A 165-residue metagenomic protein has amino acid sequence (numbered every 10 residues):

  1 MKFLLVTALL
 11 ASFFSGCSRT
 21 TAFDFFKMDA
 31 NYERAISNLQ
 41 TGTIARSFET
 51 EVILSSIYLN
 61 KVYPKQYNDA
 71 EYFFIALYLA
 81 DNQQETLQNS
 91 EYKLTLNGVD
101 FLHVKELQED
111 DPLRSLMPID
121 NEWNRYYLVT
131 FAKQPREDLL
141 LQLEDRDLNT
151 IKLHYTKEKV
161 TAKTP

Functional and structural regions predicted by a protein language model:
M1-L5: Positively charged n-region of N-terminal signal peptides that target proteins for export
F13-G16: C-terminal motif of bacterial Sec signal peptides marking the signal peptidase cleavage site
S18-T21: Bacterial signal peptide processing site
S37-N68: Post-signal-peptide N-terminal segment of Sec-exported extracytoplasmic proteins
P64-P112, E122: Mid-length scaffold segments of soluble, non-membrane domains
G98-L148: Short, solvent-exposed, Trp/other aromatic-anchored flexible loops in extracytoplasmic proteins
N149-K159: Edge beta-strands of extracellular beta-sandwich domains
